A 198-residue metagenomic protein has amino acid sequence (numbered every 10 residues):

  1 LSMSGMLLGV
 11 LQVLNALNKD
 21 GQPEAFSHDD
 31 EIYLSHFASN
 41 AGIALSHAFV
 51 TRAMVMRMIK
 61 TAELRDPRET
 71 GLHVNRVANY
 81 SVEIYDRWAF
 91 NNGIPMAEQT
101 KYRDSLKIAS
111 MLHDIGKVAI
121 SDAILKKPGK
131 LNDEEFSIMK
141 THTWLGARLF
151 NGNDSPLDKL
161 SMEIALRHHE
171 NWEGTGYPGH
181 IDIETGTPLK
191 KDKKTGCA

Functional and structural regions predicted by a protein language model:
S2-D20: Sensory-domain boundary capping and coupling elements
S2-M6, A44, A48, N91 (+1 more regions): Secondary-structure transition/capping motifs at alpha-helix termini and the adjoining loop/turn into the next element
M3, Q22-S46, D104: Amphipathic alpha-helical "output/dimerization" segments
L14, F37-A38, V55, R103 (+1 more regions): Residue-level signal for cytosolic alpha-helical hairpin/rod architecture
G21-H28, I59-A198: Metal-dependent catalytic cores of enzymes that make or break cyclic nucleotides and related phosphoester linkages
I43-M58: Short alpha-helical interdomain "coupling" segment at the junction between an upstream regulatory sensor module
